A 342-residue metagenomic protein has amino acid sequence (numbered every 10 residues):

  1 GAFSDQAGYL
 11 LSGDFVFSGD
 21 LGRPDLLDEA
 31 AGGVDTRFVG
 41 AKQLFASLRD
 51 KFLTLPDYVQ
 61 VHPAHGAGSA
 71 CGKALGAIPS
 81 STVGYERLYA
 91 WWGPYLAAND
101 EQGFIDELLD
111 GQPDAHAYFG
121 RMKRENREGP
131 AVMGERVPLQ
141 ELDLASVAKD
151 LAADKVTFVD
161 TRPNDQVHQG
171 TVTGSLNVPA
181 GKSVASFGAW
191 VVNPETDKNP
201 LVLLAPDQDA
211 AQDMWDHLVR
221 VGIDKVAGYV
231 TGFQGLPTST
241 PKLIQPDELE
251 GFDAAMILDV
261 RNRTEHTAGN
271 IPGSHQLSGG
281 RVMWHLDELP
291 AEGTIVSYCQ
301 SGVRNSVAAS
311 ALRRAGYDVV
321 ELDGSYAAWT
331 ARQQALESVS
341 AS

Functional and structural regions predicted by a protein language model:
F3, G8-Y9, V39-E135: Divalent-metal (often Zn2+) His-rich catalytic cores of metallo-beta-lactamase-fold enzymes
Y9-L11, F17, H62, T157 (+1 more regions): Residue-level marker for buried hydrophobic side chains located in beta-strands that build the well-ordered beta-sheet
G13, D20-G32, F38: A short, charged helix-loop
D14-F15, L21-P24, G66-A67, P163 (+2 more regions): Active-site metal-binding loops of divalent metal-dependent hydrolases
G111-L144, G228-L249: Long, charged amphipathic helices and adjacent flexible linkers at domain junctions
R124-V132, N164-H168, T173-P241, A308-A327: Thiolate-centered catalytic microenvironments shared by cysteine-dependent enzyme domains
A131-K198, I223, G228, E250-T294 (+1 more regions): Positively charged, proline/Ser/Thr-rich regional signature most characteristic of the Rhodanese/CDC25-like
Q234-M256, V260-T267, Q334-S342: Active-site neighborhoods of enzymes that stabilize oxyanions during catalysis
